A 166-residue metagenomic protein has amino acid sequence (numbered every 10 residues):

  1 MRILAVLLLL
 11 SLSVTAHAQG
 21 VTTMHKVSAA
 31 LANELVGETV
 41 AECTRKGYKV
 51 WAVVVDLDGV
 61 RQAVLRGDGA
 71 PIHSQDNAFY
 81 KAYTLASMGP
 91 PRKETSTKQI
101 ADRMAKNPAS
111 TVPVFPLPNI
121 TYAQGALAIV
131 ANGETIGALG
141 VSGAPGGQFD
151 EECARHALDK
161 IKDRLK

Functional and structural regions predicted by a protein language model:
I3-L12: Sec-dependent N-terminal signal peptides
V14-A18: Sec/Tat signal peptide C-region and signal peptidase I cleavage site
Q19-K166: Flexible, solvent-exposed loop/hinge segments and secondary-structure transition points
